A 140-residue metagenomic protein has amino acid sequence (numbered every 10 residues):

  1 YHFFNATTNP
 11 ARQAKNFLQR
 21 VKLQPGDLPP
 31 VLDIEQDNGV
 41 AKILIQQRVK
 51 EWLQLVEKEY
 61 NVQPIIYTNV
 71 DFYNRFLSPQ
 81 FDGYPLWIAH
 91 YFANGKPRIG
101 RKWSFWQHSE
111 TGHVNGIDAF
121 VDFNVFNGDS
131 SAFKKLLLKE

Functional and structural regions predicted by a protein language model:
Y1-H2, L28-I34, P64-Y67, P85-I88 (+1 more regions): Structural recognition of the beta-strand scaffold that forms the well-ordered cores of secreted hydrolase catalytic
Y1-V62: Substrate-binding cleft of extracellular glycoside hydrolase catalytic domains
F3-A6, E35-D37, N69-D71, Y91-A93 (+1 more regions): Active-site beta-loop-alpha junctions enriched in small/polar residues
T8-P10, N38-I45, Y73-S78, K96-R98 (+1 more regions): Extracytoplasmic/secreted cell-surface and envelope-processing proteins
L23-G26, K58-E59, P79-D82, K96-G100: Extracellular/periplasmic catalytic domains that process cell-envelope and extracellular macromolecules
I43-V49, E57, N74-P85, H90-Y91: Conserved N-terminal glycine/acidic-rich loop preference
N61-N74: Aromatic-lined carbohydrate-recognition surfaces of secreted/lumenal glycan-active proteins
F81-E140: Functionally critical loop-and-helix segments that line ligand-binding/catalytic clefts of soluble enzyme domains
